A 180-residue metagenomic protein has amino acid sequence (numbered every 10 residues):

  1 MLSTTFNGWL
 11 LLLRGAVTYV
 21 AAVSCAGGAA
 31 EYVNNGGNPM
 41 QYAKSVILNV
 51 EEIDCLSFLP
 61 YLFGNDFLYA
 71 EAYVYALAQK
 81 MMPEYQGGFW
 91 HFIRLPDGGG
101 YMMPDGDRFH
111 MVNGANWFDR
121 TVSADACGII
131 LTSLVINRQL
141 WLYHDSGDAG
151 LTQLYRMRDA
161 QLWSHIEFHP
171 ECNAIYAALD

Functional and structural regions predicted by a protein language model:
Y19-P39: Short, Lys/Arg-enriched N-terminal segments with co-localized hydrophobic residues within the first ~10-30 amino acids
G37-D66: Charged, compositionally biased non-catalytic regions
D66-R108: Amphipathic, interaction-prone secondary-structure segments
G99-G128: Intrinsically disordered, low-complexity regulatory segments enriched in Ser/Thr/Pro and charged residues
W117-S146: Compact, glycine/acidic-enriched structural inserts
Y143-D180: Low-complexity intrinsically disordered segments
